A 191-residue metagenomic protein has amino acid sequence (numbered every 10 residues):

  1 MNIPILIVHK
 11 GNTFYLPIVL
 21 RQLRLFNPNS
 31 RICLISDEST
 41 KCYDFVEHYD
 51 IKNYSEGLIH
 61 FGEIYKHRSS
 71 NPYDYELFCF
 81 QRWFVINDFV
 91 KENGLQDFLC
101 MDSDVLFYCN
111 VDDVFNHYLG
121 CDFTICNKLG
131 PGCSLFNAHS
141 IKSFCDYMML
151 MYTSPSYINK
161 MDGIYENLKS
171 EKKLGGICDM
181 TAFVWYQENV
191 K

Functional and structural regions predicted by a protein language model:
M1-R68, K91: N-terminal anchoring/stem segment of glycosyltransferases
F14-P17, F80-F84, I177-W185: A structural signal for well-ordered alpha-helical segments within the folded catalytic domains of diverse enzymes
L25-S30, D88-L99, L119, A138-K142 (+1 more regions): Secondary-structure boundary elements
H60-Y73, S156-D162: An acidic/histidine-cluster motif and surrounding catalytic segment that typifies divalent-metal-assisted enzyme active
F78-T124: GT-A fold catalytic core of metal-dependent nucleotide-sugar glycosyltransferases, centered on the diacidic
K128: Class I SAM-dependent methyltransferase SAM-binding "motif I" and its flanking Rossmann-like core
P131-H139: Short glycine- and hydrophobic/aromatic-rich loop-to-beta-strand nucleating segment in the catalytic cores
C145-K191: Catalytic core and acceptor-binding pocket of nucleotide-sugar-dependent glycosyltransferases
